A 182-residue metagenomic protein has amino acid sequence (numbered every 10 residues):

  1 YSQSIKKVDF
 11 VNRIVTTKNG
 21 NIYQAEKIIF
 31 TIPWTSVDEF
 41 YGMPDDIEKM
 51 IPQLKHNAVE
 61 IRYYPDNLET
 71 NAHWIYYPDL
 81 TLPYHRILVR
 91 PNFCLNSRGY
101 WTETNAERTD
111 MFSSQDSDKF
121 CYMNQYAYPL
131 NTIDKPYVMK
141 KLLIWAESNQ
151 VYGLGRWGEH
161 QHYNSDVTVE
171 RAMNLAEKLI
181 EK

Functional and structural regions predicted by a protein language model:
Y1, N21, Q53, Q161-T168: Aromatic-acidic/polar surface patches that form glycan- and anion
Y1, Q24, I180-E181: Secondary-structure boundary elements
Y1-I14: A conserved short coil-to-beta-strand element within the FAD-binding core of flavoproteins
R13, T17-N131, V138-W145: Mid-domain catalytic core of redox enzymes that form a hydrophobic substrate pocket/lid adjacent to a catalytic redox
Y126-K182: C-terminal catalytic lobe of FAD-dependent flavoproteins
